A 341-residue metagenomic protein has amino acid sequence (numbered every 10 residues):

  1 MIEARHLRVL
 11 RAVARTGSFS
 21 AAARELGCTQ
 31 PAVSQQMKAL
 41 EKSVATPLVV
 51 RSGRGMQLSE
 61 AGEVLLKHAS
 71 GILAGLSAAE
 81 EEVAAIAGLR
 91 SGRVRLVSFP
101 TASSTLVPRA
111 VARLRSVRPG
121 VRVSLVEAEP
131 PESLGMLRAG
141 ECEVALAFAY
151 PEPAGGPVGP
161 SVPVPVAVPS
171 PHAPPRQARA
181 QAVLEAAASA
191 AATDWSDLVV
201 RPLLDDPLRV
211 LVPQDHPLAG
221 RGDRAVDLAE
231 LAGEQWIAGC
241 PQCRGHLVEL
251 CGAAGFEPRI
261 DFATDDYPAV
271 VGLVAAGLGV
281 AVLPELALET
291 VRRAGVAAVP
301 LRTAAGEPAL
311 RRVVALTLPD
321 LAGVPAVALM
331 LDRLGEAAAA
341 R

Functional and structural regions predicted by a protein language model:
A12-G27: Short helix-boundary/capping micro-motifs
F19, E41-E63: A short LG(V/I)-centered, amphipathic sequence patch enriched for acidic residue(s) preceding the LG motif
S91-A192, T264: Central regulatory/effector-binding core of bacterial HTH transcription factors
E129-L134, R138-C142, F148, P241-V299: Hydrophobic hinge/microswitch elements
F148, V212, L218-L228, G233-A254 (+3 more regions): Secondary-structure junction motif
G155-G159, T193-P202, D206, P268-D320: Beta-alpha-beta core module
V158-V166, P171-A180, A187-W236: Flexible hinge/capping segments at coil-to-helix
V164, A173, Q177-Q181, E285-A294 (+1 more regions): C-terminal effector-binding regulatory domain of bacterial HTH transcription factors
